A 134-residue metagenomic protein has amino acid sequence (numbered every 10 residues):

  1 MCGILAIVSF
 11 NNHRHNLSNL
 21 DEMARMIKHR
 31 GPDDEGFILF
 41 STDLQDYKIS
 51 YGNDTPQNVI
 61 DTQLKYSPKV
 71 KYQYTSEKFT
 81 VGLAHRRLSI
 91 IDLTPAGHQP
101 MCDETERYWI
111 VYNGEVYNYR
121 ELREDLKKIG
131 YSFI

Functional and structural regions predicted by a protein language model:
M1-V111: N-terminal glutamine amidotransferase
H13-R14, I91-G97, Y117-G130: Cytochrome P450 core scaffold surrounding the K-helix E-X-X-R motif and the conserved "meander" helix-loop region
D33, G130-I134: Short coil/loop linkers at secondary-structure junctions
G114: Conserved phosphate/oxyanion-binding catalytic-loop motifs
